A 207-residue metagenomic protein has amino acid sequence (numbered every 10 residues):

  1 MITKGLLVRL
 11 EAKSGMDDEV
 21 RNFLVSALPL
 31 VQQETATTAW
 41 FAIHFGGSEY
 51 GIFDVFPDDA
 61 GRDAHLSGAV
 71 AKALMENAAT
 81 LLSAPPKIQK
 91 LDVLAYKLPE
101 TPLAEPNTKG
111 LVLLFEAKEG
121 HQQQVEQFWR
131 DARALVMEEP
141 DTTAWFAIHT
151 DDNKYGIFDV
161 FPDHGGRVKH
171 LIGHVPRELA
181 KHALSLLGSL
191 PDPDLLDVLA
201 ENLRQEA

Functional and structural regions predicted by a protein language model:
M1-Y50, V55-A207: Short S/T/G/P-rich N-terminal loop/turn motif that feeds into the first structured element of a domain
